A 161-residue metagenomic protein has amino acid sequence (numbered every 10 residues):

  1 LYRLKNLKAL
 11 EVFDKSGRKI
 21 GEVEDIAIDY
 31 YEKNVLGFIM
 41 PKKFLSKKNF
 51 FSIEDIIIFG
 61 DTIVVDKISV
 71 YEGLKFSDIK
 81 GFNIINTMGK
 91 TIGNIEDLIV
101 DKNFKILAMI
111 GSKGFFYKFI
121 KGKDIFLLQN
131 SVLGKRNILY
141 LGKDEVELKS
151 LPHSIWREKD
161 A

Functional and structural regions predicted by a protein language model:
L1-A161: Peripheral interaction segments used for macromolecular assembly
